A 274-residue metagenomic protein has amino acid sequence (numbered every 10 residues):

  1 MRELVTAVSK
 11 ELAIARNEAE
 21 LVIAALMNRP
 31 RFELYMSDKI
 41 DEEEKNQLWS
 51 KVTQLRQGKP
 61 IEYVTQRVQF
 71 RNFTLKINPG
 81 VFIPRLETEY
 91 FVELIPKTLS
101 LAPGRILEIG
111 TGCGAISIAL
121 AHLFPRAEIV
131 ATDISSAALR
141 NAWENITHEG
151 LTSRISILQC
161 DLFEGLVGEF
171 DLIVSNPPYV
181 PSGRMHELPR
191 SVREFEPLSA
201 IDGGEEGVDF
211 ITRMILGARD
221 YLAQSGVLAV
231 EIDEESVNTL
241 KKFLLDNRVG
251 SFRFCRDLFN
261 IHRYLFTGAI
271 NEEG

Functional and structural regions predicted by a protein language model:
M1-I40: Non-catalytic accessory regions of SAM-dependent methyltransferases
V22, G58, T88, I116 (+5 more regions): Residue-level signal for inorganic ion chemistry
A24-T98: Conserved AdoMet
E62, V180-G183, E235: Active-site beta-alpha loop architecture of Rossmann-like, nucleotide-cofactor-dependent enzymes
L86-E187: Conserved SAM/SAH cofactor-binding pocket of Class I
L151, E196, L222-Q224: Helix-to-beta-strand junctions that scaffold the AdoMet/dcAdoMet cofactor pocket in Class I SAM-dependent enzymes
Y179-F210: Mobile active-site "lid"/loop adjacent to the S-adenosyl-L-methionine
E205-G268: Conserved Class I SAM-dependent methyltransferase catalytic core
